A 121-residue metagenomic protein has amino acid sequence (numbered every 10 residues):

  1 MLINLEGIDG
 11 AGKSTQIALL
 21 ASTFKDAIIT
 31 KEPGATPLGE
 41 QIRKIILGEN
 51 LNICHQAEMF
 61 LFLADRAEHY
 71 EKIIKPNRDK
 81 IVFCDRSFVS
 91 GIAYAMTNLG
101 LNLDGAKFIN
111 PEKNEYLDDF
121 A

Functional and structural regions predicted by a protein language model:
I3-L5: Hydrophobic anchor at the beta1->P-loop junction of P-loop NTPases
G7-G10: The Walker A (P-loop) glycine that initiates the GxxxxGKT/S ATP-binding motif of P-loop NTPases
K13: Conserved lysine of the Walker
D26-I28, V82, D119-A121: Hydrophobic anchor at the start of a short beta-strand that flanks the dinucleotide cofactor-binding loop
T30-I109: ATP-dependent small-molecule kinase phosphotransfer cores that center on conserved nucleotide phosphate-binding segments
L103-A121: Phosphate/Mg2+-binding loops and adjacent switch elements in nucleotide/diphosphate-handling enzyme cores
